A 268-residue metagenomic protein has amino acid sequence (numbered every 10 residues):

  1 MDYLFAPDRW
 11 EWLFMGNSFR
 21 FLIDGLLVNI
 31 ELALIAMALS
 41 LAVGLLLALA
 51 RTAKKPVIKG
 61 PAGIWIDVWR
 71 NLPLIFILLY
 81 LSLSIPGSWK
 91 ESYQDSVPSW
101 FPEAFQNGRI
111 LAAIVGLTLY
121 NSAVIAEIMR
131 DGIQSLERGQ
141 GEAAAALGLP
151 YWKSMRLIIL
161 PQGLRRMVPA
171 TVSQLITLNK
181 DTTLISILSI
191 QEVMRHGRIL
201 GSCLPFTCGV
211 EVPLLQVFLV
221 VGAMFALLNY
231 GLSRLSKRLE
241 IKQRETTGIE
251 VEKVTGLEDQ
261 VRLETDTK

Functional and structural regions predicted by a protein language model:
M1-K268: Transmembrane alpha-helices and adjacent helix-loop boundaries
